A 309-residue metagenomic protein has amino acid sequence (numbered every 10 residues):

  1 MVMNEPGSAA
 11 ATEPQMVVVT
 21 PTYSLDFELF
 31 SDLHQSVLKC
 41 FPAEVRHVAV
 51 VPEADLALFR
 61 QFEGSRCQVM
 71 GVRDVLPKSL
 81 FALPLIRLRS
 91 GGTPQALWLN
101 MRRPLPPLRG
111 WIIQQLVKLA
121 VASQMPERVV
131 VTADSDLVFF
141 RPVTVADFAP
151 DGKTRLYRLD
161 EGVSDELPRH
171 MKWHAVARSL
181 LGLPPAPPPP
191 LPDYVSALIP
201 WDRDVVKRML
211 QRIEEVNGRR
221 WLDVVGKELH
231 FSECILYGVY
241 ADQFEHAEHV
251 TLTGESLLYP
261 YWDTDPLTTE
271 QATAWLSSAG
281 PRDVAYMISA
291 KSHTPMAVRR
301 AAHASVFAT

Functional and structural regions predicted by a protein language model:
M1-Q35: N-proximal low-complexity "stem/linker" segments adjacent to membrane-targeting elements
E28, E53-R60: Short, charged/polar "capping" segments at the starts of alpha-helices and the immediately preceding loops
Q35-E44: Short, acidic, metal-binding catalytic loop of nucleotide-sugar glycosyltransferases
E44-D55, V69-K78: Short beta-strand/loop segment that forms part of the nucleotide-sugar
F62-A120: Active-site-proximal specificity loops/subdomain of glycosyltransferases
V117-L156: GT-A fold catalytic core of metal-dependent nucleotide-sugar glycosyltransferases, centered on the diacidic
V143-D223: Conserved catalytic core of nucleotide-sugar-dependent glycosyltransferases
I213-T309: A glycosyltransferase accessory/donor-loop signature
